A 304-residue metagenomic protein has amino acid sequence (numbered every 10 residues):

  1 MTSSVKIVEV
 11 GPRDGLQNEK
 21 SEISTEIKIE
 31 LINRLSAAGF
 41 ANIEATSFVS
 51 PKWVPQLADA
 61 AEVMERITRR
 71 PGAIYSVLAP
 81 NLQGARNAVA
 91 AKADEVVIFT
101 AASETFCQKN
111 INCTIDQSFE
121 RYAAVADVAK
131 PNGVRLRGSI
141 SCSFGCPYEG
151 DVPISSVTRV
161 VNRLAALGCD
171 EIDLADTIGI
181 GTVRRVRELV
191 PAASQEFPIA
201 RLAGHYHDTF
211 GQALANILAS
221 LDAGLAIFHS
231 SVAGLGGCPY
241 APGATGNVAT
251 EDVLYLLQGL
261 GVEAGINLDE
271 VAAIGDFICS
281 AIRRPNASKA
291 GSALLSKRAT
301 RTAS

Functional and structural regions predicted by a protein language model:
M1-S304: Catalytic cores and adjacent flexible loops of soluble metabolic enzymes that perform enolate/carbanion chemistry on
